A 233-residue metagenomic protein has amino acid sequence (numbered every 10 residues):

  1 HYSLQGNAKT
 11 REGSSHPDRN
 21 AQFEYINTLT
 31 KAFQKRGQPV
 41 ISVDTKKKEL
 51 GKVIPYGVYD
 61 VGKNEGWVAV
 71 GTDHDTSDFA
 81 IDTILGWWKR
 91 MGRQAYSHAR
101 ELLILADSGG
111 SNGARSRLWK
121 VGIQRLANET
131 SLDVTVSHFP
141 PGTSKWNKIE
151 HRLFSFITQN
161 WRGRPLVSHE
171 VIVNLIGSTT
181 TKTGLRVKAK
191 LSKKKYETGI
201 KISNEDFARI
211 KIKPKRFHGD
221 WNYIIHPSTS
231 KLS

Functional and structural regions predicted by a protein language model:
H1-L50: Charge-mixed, compositionally biased segments that are often intrinsically disordered regulatory tracts
F23, S77-W87, S116-I123: Well-ordered, non-membrane alpha-helical segments in soluble/globular domains
G51-L105, G109-G110: Electropositive, glycine- and tryptophan-enriched low-complexity nucleic-acid-binding patches
E101-S108, V136-P141, L175-I176: Extended hydrophobic secondary-structure segments that form protein cores and membrane-embedded regions
A106-W119, P140-W146: Acidic, metal-coordinating catalytic cores used for nucleic-acid/nucleotide bond scission and strand-transfer chemistry
W119-T135: Two-metal-ion acidic nuclease core segments, chiefly of the RNase H-like superfamily
S137-T158: RNase H-like two-metal-ion nuclease catalytic core shared by retroviral integrases and related mobile-element nucleases
G163-S233: C-terminal accessory extensions appended to soluble enzyme cores
